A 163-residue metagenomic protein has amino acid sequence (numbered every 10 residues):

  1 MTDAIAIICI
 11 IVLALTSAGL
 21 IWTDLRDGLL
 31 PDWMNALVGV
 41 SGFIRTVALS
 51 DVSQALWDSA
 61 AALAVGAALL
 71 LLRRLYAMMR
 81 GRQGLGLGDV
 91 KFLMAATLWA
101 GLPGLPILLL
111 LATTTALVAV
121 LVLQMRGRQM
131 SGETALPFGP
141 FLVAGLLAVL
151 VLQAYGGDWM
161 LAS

Functional and structural regions predicted by a protein language model:
M1-S163: A membrane-topology feature that recognizes alpha-helical transmembrane segments and their immediate juxtamembrane
